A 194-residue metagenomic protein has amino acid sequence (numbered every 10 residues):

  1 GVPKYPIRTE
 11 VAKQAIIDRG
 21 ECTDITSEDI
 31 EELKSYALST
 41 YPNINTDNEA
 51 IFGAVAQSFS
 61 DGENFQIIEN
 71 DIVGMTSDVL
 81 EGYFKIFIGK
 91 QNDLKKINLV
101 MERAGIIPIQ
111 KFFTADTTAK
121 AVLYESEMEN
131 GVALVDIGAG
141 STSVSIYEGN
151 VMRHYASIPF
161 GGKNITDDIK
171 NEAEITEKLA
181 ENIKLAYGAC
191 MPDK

Functional and structural regions predicted by a protein language model:
G1-P3, L134-S141, Y147-N150, P159-K163: A short acidic Gly-Thr/Ser loop motif
V2-V132, M152-R153, T176-K178, N182-K194: Nucleotide/phosphate-binding catalytic cleft detector across ATP-hydrolyzing and phosphate-transferring enzymes
R8, S145, T166: A short local structural element in Rossmann-fold oxidoreductases
Y155-S157: Residue-level detector of high-confidence beta-strand sites
P159-K178: A conserved active-site cap/scaffold subdomain adjacent to cofactor or substrate pockets
